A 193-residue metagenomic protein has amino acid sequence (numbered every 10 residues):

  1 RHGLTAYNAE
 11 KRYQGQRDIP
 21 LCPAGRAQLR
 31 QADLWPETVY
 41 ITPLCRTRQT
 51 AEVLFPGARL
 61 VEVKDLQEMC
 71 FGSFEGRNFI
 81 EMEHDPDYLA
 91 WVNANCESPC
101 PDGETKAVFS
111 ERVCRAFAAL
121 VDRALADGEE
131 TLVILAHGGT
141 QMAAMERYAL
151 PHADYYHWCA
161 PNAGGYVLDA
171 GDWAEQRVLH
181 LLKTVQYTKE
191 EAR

Functional and structural regions predicted by a protein language model:
R1-A58: Active-site-proximal alpha-helix that buttresses catalytic centers in soluble enzyme cores
T5, T140-Q141: Short active-site segment of divalent metal-dependent hydrolases/proteases that encodes the spacing between
P20, A58-D65, H152-P161: Short hydrophobic/aromatic-enriched beta-strand-loop microsegments
W35-D65, A90, E146, D169-R193: Conserved histidine-centered catalytic loops in small-molecule metabolism enzymes
E37, G128-G138: Generic beta-sheet signal
I41-T42, E111, L135-A136: Short beta-strand scaffold positions
L54-R112: Phosphate-handling substructures
P151-V178: Domain-level recognition of soluble alpha/beta enzyme cores, biased toward histidine phosphatases/phosphomutases
